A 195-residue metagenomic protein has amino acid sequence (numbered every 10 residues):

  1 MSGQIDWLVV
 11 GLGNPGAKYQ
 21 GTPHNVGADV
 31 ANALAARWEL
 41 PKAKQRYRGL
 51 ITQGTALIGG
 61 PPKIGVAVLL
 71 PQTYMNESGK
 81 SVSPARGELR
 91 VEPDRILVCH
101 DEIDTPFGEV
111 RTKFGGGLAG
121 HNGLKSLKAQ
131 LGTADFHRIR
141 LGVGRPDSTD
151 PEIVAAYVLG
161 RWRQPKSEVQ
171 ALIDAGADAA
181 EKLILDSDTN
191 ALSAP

Functional and structural regions predicted by a protein language model:
M1-G115, K125-R140, D147-A155, P165-P195: Nucleotide and nucleotide-moiety/phosphate-recognizing core
A119-G123: Hydrophobic alpha-helical segments within soluble ligand-binding/sensing domains
G160: Regulatory input/activation interfaces that engage signals or partners
